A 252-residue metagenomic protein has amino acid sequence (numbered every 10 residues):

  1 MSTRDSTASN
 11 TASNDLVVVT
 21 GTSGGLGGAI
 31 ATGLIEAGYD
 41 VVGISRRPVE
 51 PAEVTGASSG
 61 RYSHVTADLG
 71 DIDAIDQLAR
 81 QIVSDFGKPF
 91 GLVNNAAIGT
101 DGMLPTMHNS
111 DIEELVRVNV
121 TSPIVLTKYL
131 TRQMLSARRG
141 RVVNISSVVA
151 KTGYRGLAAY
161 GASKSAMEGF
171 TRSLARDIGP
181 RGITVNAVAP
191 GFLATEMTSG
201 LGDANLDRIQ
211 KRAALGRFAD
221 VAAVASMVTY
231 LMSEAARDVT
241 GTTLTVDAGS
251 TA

Functional and structural regions predicted by a protein language model:
S23-G24: Conserved glycine-rich cofactor-binding loop
M103-L104, H108-V116, T198, I209: Substrate-binding pocket helix/loop in short-chain dehydrogenase/reductase
P105, T152-A158, P180-R181, G216 (+1 more regions): Active-site loop immediately N-terminal to the catalytic Tyr-X3-Lys motif of short-chain dehydrogenase/reductase
I124, R217-V246, T251: C-terminal substrate-recognition "lid" of short-chain dehydrogenase/reductases
T127, S163, T171: Active-site helix of classical SDR
R132, R176-P180, R237: Alpha-helical segment proximal to the catalytic Tyr-Lys
S147: Residue(s) in the substrate-gating loop at a strand-loop-helix junction that position the organic substrate next
